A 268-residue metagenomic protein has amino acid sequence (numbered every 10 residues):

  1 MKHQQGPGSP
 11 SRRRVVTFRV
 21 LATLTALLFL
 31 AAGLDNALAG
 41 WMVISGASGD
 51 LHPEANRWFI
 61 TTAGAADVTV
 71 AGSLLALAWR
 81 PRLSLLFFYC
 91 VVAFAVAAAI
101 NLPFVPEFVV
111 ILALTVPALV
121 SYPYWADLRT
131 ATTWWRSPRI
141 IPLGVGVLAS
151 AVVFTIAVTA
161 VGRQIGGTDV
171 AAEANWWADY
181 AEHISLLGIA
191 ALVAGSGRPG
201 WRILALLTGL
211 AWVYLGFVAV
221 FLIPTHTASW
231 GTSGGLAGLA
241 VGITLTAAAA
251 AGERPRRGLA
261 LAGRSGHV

Functional and structural regions predicted by a protein language model:
M1-W125: N-terminal membrane-targeting/anchoring modules of bacterial envelope and secretion proteins
S9-L27, L86, W125-F154, G197-A211 (+2 more regions): Cytoplasm-facing juxtamembrane segments at the starts of transmembrane helices in multi-pass membrane proteins
L27-G33, V68, V147-A157, S185-G188 (+3 more regions): Hydrophobic alpha-helical transmembrane segments of multipass integral membrane proteins
A32-A63, A95-I111, T155-E182, F217-G238: Membrane interfacial helix motifs at helix-loop boundaries and amphipathic/re-entrant anchors
L34-W41, G72-A76, V120-P123, F154-G162 (+3 more regions): Structural signature of transmembrane alpha-helix termini at the membrane-water interface
W58-S73, A178-A194: Core segments of alpha-helical transmembrane spans in multipass integral membrane proteins
V110-I165, D169-A174: Surface-exposed beta-loop interaction hotspot
E182-V268: C-terminal transmembrane-bundle signature of multipass membrane proteins, characterized by strong activation on
